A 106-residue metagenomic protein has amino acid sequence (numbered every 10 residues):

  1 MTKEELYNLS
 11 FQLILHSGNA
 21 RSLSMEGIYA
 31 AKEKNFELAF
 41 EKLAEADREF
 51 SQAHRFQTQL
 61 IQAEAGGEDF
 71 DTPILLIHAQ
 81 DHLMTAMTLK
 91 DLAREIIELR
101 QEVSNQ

Functional and structural regions predicted by a protein language model:
M1-Q106: Terminal alpha-helical segments
